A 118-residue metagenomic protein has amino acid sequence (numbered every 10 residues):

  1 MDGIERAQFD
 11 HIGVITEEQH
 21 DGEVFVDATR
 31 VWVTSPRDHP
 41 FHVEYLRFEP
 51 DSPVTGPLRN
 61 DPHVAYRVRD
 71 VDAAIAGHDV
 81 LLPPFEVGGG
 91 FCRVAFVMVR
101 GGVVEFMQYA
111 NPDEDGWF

Functional and structural regions predicted by a protein language model:
M1-P50, V54, A73-R100: Core segments of cupin and vicinal oxygen chelate
I15, A65-R69: Short hydrophobic/aromatic beta-strand micro-patches that form the beta-sheet surface supporting nucleotide- or nucleic
H42, A65, V103: Short hydrophobic-acidic sequence motifs that mark active-site Asp/Glu residues
S52-V54, A65, P112-G116: A short local loop/turn or secondary-structure capping micro-motif enriched for an aromatic residue
G56-L58: A generic structural micro-feature
N60-P62: Eukaryotic phosphotyrosine signaling hubs
V99-F118: Short, Lys/Arg-rich amphipathic alpha-helical interaction segments that bind nucleic acids or acidic protein surfaces
